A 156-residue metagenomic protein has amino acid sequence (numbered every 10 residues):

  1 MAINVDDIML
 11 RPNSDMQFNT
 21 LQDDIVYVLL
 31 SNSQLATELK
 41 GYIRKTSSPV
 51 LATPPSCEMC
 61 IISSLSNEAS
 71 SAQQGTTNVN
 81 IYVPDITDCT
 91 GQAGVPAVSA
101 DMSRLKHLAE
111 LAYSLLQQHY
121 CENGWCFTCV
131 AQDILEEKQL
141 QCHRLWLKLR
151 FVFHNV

Functional and structural regions predicted by a protein language model:
M1-A72, S114, H119-C126: Small/polar-rich, solvent-exposed N-terminal microdomains that initiate assembly or binding
P12-N19, V95, S99, S103 (+1 more regions): Charge-dense, low-complexity intrinsically disordered segments
V28-L29, N78, L111, K148: Generic detector of isolated residues embedded in canonical secondary-structure elements
I43-R44, S103, H143, L149: Short, intrinsically disordered low-complexity segments
S71-G91, C142-H154: Oligomerization/assembly interface segments of phage tail-like spikes and tubes
T87-L111: Mid-chain, well-packed structural core segment of small domains
A109-V156: Acidic-leaning, charged glycine-interspersed low-complexity segments
